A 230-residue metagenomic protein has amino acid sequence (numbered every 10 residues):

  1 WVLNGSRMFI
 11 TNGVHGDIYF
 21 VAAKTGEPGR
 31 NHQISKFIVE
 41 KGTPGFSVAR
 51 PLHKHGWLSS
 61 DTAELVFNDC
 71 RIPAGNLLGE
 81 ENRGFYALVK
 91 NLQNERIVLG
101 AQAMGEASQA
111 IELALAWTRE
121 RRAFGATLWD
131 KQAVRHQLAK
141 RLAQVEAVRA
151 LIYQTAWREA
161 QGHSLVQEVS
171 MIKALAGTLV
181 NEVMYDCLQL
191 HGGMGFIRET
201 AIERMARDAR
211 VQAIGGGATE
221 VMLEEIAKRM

Functional and structural regions predicted by a protein language model:
W1, E64-V66, R83, V89-M230: Alpha-helical interface subdomain recognition
V2, T11-H15, E27-N31, H55-S60 (+2 more regions): Solvent-exposed alpha-helices and their adjacent loops that cap or buttress functional pockets in soluble metabolic
N4-V48: A short core secondary-structure module
I18-A22, K36-I38, T62-D69, I226: Conserved hydrophobic/aromatic beta-strand scaffold that supports enzyme active sites
Q33, D61, S170: Exposed loop/turn and edge beta-strand positions of beta-sandwich/beta-sheet ligand-binding modules
G42-R71: Flexible, small-/acidic-enriched active-site or ligand-binding loops
G75-E81: Cytochrome P450 core scaffold surrounding the K-helix E-X-X-R motif and the conserved "meander" helix-loop region
